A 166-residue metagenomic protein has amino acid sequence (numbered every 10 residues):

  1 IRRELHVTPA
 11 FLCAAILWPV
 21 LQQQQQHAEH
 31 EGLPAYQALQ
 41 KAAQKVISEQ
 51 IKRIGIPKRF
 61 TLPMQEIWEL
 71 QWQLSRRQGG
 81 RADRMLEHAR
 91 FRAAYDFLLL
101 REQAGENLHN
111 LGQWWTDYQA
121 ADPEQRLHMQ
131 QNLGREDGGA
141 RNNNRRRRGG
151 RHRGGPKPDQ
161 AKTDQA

Functional and structural regions predicted by a protein language model:
I1-A166: Catalytic cores of the polymerase beta-like nucleotidyltransferase superfamily and closely associated nucleotide
